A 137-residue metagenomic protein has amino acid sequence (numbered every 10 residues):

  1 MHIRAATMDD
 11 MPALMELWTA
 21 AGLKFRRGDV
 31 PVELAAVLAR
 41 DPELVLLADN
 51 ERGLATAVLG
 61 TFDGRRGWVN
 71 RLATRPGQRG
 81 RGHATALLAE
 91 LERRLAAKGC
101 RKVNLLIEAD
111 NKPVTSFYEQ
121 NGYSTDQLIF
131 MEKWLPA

Functional and structural regions predicted by a protein language model:
M1-H2: Extreme N-terminal starter segment of soluble prokaryotic enzymes
A5-R71, R75, L88-E90, R94 (+2 more regions): Acetyl-CoA-dependent GNAT
T56, P113-F117: A short, acidic/glycine-rich surface segment
P76, L105-V114, E132-P136: Conserved beta-strand-loop-alpha-helix junction that forms the acyl-donor binding cleft
R81: Flexible nucleotide-binding loop
T85: Residues forming the Rossmann-fold NAD(P)(H) cofactor-binding site
L95-I107: Conserved GNAT acetyl-CoA-binding A-motif
Y118, Y123: Conserved active-site tyrosine of GNAT-family acetyltransferases
